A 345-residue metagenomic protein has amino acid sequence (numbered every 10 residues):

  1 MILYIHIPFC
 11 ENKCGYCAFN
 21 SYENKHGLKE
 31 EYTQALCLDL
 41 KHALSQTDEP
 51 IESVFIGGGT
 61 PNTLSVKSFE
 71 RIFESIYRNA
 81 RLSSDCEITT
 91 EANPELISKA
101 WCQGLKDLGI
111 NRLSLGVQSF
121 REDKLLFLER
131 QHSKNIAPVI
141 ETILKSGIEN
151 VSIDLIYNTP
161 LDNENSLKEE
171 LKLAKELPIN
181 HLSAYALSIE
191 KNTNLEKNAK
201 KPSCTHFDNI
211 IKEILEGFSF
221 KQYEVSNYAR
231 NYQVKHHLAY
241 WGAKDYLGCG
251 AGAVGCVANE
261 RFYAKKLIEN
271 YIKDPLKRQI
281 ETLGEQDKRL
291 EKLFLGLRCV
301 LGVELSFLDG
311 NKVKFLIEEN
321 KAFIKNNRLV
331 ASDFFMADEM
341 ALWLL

Functional and structural regions predicted by a protein language model:
M1-L3: Extreme N-terminal starter segment of soluble prokaryotic enzymes
P8-S21: Local cysteine-cluster metal-coordination motifs and their immediate loop/turn environment, predominantly Fe-S cluster
S21-E213: Conserved non-cysteine loop/helix-boundary elements of the Radical SAM core domain that shape
T159-D162, N180-P202, Q222-Y240, A251-E269: Flexible glycine/acidic-rich beta-alpha junction loops that bind and position SAM and/or redox cofactors in anaerobic
L238-I317: Hydrophobic, secondary-structure "cap" segments at the distal end of domains
E318-N327: A short, conserved structural fragment
R328-S332: Minor-groove-contacting beta-hairpin "wing" of winged helix-turn-helix DNA-binding domains
F334-L345: Short, amphipathic alpha-helical interaction segments positioned at domain boundaries
